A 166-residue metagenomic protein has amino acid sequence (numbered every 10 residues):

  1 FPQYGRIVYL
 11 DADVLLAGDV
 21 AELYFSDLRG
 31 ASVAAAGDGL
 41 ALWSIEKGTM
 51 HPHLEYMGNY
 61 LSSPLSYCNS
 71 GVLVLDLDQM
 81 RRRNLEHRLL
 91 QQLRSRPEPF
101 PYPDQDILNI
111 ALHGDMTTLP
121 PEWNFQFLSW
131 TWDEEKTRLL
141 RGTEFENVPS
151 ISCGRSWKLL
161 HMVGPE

Functional and structural regions predicted by a protein language model:
F1-E166: Glycosyltransferase catalytic domains, chiefly GT-A lineage
